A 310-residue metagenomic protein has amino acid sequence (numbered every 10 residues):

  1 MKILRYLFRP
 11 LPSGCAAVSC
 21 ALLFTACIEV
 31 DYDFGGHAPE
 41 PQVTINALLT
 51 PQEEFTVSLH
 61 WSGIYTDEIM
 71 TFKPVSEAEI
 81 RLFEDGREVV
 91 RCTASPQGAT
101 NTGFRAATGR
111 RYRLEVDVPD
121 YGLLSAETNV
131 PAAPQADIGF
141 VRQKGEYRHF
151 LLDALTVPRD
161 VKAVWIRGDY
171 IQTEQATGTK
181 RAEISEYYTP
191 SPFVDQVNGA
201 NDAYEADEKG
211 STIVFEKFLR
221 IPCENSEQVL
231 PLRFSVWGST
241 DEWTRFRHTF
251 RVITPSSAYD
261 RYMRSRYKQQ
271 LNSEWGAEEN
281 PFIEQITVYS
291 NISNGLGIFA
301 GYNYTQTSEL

Functional and structural regions predicted by a protein language model:
M1-K2, I171: Short regulatory "switch" loops immediately downstream of catalytic or recognition motifs within protein catalytic
I3-C15: Bacterial N-terminal signal peptides that target proteins for export
C15-A17, V252: Detector for intrinsically disordered, low-structure N-terminal pre-sequences
L23-A26: C-terminal motif of bacterial Sec signal peptides marking the signal peptidase cleavage site
I28-L310: A sequence/structural signal for flexible, mid-protein segments enriched in small/helix-disrupting residues
